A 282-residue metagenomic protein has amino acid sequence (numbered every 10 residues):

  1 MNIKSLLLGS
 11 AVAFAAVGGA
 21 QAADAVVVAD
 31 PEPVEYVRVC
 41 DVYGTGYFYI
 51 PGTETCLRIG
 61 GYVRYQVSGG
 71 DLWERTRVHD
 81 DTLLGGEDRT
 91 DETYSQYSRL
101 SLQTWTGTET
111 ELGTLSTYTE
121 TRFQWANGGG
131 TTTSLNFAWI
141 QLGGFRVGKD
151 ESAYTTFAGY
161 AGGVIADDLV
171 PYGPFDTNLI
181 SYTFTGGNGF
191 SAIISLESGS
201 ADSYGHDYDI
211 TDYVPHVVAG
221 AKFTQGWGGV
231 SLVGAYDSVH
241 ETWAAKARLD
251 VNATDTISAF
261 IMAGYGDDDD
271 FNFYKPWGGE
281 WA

Functional and structural regions predicted by a protein language model:
M1-R64: N-terminal periplasmic/intermembrane-space "pro-region" immediately following the signal or transit peptide
F14, G19, G70-D71, T76 (+1 more regions): Residue-level detector of alpha-helical segments with a strong bias toward transmembrane helices and their helix-loop
Y47-G70, H79-D81, G85-A201, T211-G226: Outer membrane beta-barrel
G70-E74, G128-T131, A158, S203-G205 (+2 more regions): Outer-membrane beta-barrel proteins
R75-G85, A201-D212, G264-W281: Solvent-exposed loop segments that connect transmembrane elements
V214, A219-A282: Detector for outer-membrane/organellar transmembrane beta-barrel domains, recognizing the amphipathic beta-strand
